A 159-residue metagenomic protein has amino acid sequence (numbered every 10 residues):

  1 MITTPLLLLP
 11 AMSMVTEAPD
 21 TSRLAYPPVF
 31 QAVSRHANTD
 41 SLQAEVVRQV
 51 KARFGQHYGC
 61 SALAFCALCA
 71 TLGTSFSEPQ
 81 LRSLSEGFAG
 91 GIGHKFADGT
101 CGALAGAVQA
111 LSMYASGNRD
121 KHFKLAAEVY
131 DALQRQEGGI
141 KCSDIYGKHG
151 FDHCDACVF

Functional and structural regions predicted by a protein language model:
M1-S22: N-terminal export signals
F30-L42, A70-F88, R135-I140: Acidic-glycine-rich active-site phosphate/pyrophosphate-binding loop
V46-T74: Active-site-proximal helix-loop elements at catalytic-domain edges
R48-G55, A89-D98, G147-F151: A short glycine/serine-rich beta->alpha loop
T71-S83, M113-A126: Phosphate-handling active-site elements
A105-Y114: DPxDG-like acidic metal-binding loop motif
H122-F159: C-terminal binding/interaction regions
